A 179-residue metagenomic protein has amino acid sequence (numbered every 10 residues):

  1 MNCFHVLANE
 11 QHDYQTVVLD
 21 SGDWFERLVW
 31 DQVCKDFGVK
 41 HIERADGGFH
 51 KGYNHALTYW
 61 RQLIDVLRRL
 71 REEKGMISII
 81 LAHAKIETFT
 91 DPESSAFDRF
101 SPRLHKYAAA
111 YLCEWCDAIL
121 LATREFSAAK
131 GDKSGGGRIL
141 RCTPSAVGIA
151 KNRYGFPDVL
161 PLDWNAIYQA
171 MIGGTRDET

Functional and structural regions predicted by a protein language model:
M1, H5, E26, N54-L57 (+4 more regions): Generic detector of well-ordered alpha-helical segments enriched in charged/polar residues, highlighting helical
M1-F25, L63-L70: Short amphipathic alpha-helices and their capping/turn segments at secondary-structure boundaries
H12, K74, E114: Structured loop/turn residues at beta-strand edges in well-structured enzyme cores
T16-L19, I77-A82, I119-L121, R141: A structural signal for short, well-ordered beta-strand segments and their strand-loop junctions that often border
D20, Y59-L67, D117-A129: Short secondary-structure transition/capping segments
W24-A108: P-loop NTPase motor core
I86-T179: Conserved GTP-binding G-domain of TRAFAC-class P-loop NTPases and closely related GTPase folds
